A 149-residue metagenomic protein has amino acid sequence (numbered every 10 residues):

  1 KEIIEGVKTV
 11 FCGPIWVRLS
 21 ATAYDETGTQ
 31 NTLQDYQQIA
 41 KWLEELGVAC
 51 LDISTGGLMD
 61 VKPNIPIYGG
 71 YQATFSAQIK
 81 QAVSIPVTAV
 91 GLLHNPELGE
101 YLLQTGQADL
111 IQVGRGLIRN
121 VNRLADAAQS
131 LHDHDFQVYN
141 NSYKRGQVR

Functional and structural regions predicted by a protein language model:
K1-R149: Flavin-dependent oxidoreductase catalytic cores
